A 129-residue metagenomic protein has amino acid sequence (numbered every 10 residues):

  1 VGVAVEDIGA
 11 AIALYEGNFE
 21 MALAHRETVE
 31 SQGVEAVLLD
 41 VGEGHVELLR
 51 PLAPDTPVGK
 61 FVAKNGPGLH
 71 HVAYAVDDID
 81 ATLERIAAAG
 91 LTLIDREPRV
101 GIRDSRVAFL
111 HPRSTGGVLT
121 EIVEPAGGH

Functional and structural regions predicted by a protein language model:
V1-E6, V37-D40, G59-R85, A108: Vicinal oxygen chelate
V3-H45, E84, A88-L91, R96 (+2 more regions): Core segments of cupin and vicinal oxygen chelate
A24, D55-K60: A short, acidic/glycine-rich surface segment
G44, P67, G117: Structured loop/turn residues at beta-strand edges in well-structured enzyme cores
L48: Carbohydrate-associated surface elements
P51, D55, I122-P125: Amphipathic N-proximal alpha-helical interface segments
A63, R113-S114: A general structural signal for stabilizing positions within well-ordered secondary structure
A73-D80, A88-I94, R99-I102, S114-G127: Hydrophobic, ordered structural segments
